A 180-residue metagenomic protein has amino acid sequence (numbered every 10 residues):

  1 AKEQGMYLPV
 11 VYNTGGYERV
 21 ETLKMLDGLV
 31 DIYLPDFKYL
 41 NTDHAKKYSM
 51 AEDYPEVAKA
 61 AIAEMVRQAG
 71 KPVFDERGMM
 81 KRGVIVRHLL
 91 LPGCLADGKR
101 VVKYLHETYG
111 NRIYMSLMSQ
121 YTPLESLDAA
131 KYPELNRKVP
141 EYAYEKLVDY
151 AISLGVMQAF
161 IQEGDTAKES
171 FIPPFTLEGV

Functional and structural regions predicted by a protein language model:
A1-P72, I161: Core AdoMet radical
K71-V180: Auxiliary Fe-S-binding modules of radical SAM enzymes
